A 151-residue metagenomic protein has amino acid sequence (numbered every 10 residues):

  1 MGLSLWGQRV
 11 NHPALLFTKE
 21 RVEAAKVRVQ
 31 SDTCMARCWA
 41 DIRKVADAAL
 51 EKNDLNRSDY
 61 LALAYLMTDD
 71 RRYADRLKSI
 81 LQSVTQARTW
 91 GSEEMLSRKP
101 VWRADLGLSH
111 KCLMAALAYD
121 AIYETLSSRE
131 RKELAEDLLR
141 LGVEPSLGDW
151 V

Functional and structural regions predicted by a protein language model:
L5-G7: Boundary at the C-terminal end of the N-terminal hydrophobic targeting segment
N11: Beta-rich carbohydrate-recognition and catalytic domains
A14-Q30, M35-V151: Aromatic-lined, polymer-binding surfaces characteristic of secreted/periplasmic polysaccharide-degrading enzymes
